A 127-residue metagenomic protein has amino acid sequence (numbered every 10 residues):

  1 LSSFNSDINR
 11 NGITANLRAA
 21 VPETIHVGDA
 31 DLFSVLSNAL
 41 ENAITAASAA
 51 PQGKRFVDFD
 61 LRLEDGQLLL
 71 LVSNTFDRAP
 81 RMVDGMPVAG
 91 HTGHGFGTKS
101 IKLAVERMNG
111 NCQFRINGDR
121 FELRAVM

Functional and structural regions predicted by a protein language model:
L1-N11: Short beta-to-alpha transition helix within the HATPase_c
T14-L36: Conserved short strand/loop->alpha-helix "switch" segment adjacent to the catalytic nucleotide/phosphoryl-transfer site
L17-E23, L63-D65, N74-F76, I116: Heptad-repeat coiled-coil segments of the DHp/HisKA dimerization-phosphoacceptor module
D29-Q52: Conserved ATP-binding N-box helix of the HATPase_c
K54-G66: Short beta-strand/loop element within the Bergerat-fold HATPase_c
G66-K99: Glycine-rich/acidic phosphate-handling loop/turn and adjacent ATP-lid/helix of nucleotide-binding kinase/ATPase domains
N109-E122: Glycine-rich ATP-binding loops of the HATPase_c
